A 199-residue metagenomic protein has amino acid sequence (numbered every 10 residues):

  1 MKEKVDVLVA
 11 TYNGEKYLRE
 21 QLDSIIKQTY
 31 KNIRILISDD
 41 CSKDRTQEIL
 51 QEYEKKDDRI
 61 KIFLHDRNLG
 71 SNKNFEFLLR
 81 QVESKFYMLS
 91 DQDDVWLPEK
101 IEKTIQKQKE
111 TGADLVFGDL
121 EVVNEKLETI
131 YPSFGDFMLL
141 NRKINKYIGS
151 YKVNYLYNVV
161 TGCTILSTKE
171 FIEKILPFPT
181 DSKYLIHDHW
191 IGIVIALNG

Functional and structural regions predicted by a protein language model:
M1-G199: Nucleotide-sugar donor-binding/catalytic module of glycosyltransferases that assemble extracellular/cell-envelope
